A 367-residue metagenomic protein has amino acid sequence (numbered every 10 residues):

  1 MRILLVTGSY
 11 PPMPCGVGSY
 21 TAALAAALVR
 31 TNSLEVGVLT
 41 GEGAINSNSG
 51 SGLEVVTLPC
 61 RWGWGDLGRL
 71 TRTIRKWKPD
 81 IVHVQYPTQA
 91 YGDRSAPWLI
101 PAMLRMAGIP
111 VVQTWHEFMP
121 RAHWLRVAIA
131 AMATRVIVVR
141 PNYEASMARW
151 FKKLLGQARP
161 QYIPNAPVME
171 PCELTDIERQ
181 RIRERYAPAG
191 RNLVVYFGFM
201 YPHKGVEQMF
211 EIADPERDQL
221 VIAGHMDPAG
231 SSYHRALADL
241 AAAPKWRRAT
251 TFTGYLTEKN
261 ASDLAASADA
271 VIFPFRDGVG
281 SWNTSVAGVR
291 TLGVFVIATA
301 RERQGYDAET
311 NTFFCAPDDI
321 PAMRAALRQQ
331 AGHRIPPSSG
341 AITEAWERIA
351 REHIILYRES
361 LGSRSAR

Functional and structural regions predicted by a protein language model:
G41-A44, Q219-A238: Glycosyltransferase donor-sugar binding loop
A130, Y255, D263-A268: Short alpha-helical donor nucleotide-sugar binding micro-motif in glycosyltransferases
T134-R179, P188, T250: Donor nucleotide-sugar binding/catalytic pocket of nucleotide-sugar-dependent glycosyltransferases
P188-K204, F210-V221: Conserved donor-binding/catalytic core segment of Leloir-type glycosyltransferases
H234-K259: Nucleotide-activated donor-binding/catalytic signature segment of Leloir-type glycosyltransferases, i.e., the conserved
A265-G280, V294: Acidic donor-binding loop of glycosyltransferase active sites
T312-P321, R328-G332: Conserved acidic donor-binding segment of nucleotide-sugar-dependent glycosyltransferases
A331-G362: A charged, aromatic-enriched C-terminal amphipathic alpha-helix characteristic of glycosyltransferases across folds
